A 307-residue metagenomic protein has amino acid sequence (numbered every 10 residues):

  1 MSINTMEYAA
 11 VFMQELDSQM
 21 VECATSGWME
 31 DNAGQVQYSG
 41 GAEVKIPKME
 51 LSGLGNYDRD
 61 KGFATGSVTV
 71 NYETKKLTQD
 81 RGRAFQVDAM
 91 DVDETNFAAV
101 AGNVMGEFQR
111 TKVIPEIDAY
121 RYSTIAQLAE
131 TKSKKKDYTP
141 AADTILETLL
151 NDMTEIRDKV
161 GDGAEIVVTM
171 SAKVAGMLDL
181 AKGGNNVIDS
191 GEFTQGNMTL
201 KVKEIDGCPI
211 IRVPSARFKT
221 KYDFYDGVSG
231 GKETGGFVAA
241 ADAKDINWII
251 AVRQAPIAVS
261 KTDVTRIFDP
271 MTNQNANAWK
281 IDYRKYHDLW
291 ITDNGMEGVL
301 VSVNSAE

Functional and structural regions predicted by a protein language model:
M1-K75, E297-S305: N-terminal "assembly arms/tails" that initiate or stabilize quaternary assembly in self-assembling proteins
I3, E7-V11, L16, A24 (+8 more regions): Signature of extracytoplasmic/envelope-associated structural regions
S26-N32, M153-T154, T265-R266: Short alpha-helical segments and helix-capping/turn motifs at coil-helix boundaries
I46-K48, Y72-K134, T148, R157-A172 (+1 more regions): Long, contiguous amphipathic alpha-helices that act as assembly "spine/axial" helices in icosahedral shell and virion
L54-Y57, M177-L180, K221, W290-T292: Short helix/loop capping segments that flank catalytic or ligand/cofactor-binding pockets
E130-V202: Extended, solvent-exposed, turn-rich assembly/linker loops in the middle of proteins
E204-P270: Glycine/small-residue-rich hydrophobic helix-like segments
D245-E307: C-terminal appended segment following the main domain
